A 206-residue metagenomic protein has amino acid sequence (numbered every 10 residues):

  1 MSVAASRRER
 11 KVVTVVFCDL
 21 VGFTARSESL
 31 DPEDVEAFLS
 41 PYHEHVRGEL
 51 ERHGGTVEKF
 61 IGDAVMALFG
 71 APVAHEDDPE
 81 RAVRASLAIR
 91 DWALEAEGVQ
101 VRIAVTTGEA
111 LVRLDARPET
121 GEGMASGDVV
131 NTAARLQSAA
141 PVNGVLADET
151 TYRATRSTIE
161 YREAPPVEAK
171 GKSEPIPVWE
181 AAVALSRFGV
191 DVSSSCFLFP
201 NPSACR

Functional and structural regions predicted by a protein language model:
M1-V13, A25-E28, D34-A37: Regulatory cytosolic signal-relay segments
S2-V3, P41, H45-R52, A85-A96 (+2 more regions): Amphipathic alpha-helical regulatory segments at dimerization interfaces that relay allosteric signals between sensory
V12, F17-V21, R47-R81, W92-D128 (+1 more regions): Catalytic core of nucleotidyl cyclases, primarily class III adenylyl/guanylyl cyclases
T24-R47, E51, E58-K59: Conserved long alpha-helical elements within nucleotide-processing catalytic cores of c-di-GMP signaling and class III
R90-V99, T106, D128-E149: Catalytic/regulatory signature loops of cyclic-dinucleotide turnover enzymes and related class III nucleotidyl cyclases
G108-V112, A139-S195: Cytosolic regulatory/linker segments at or just downstream of nucleotide-handling modules in signal-transduction
S194-R206: Dynamic helix-loop-helix/coil hinge segments at AAA+ ATPase domain boundaries and subdomain interfaces
